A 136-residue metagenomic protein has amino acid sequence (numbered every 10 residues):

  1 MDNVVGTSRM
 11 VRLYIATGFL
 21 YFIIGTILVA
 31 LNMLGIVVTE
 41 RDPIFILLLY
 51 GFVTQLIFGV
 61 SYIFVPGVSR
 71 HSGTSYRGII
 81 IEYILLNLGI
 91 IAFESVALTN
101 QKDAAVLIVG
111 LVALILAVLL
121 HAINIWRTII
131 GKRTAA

Functional and structural regions predicted by a protein language model:
M1-A136: Hydrophobic alpha-helical transmembrane segments of multi-pass integral membrane proteins
